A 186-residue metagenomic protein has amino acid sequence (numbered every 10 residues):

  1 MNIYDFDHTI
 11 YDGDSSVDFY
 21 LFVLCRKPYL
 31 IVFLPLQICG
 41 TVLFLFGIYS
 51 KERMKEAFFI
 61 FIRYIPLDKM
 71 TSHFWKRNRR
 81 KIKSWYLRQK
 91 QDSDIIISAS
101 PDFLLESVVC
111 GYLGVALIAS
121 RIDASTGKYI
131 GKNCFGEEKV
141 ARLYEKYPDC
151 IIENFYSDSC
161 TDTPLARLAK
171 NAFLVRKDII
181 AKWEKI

Functional and structural regions predicted by a protein language model:
M1-F46: Active-site neighborhood of HAD-like aspartate-dependent phosphohydrolases
D12-G13, K51, S98, G136: Generic structural signal for well-ordered secondary structure
G13-V17, I48-K55, T71-R77, V109: Short low-complexity stretches enriched in small and charged residues
C25, Y29, A57-F59, G114-V115 (+1 more regions): Short, flexible segments with low predicted structural confidence
L34-I60, Y112, A116-L117: Short, compositionally biased "basic patch" segments
L67: Active-site-proximal helix-loop elements at catalytic-domain edges
M70, F74-I186: C-terminal cap/substrate-recognition subdomain and adjoining C-terminal extension of metal-dependent phosphatase-like
